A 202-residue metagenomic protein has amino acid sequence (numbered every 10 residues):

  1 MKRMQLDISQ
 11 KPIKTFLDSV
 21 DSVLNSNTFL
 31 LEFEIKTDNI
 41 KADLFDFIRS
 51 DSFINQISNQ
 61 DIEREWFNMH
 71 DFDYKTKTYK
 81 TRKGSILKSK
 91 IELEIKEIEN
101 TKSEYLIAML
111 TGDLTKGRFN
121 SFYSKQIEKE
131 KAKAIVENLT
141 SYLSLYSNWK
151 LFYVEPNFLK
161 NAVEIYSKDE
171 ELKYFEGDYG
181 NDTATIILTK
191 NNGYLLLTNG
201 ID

Functional and structural regions predicted by a protein language model:
M1-A132: N-terminal "domain-start" segment
A134-D202: Acidic, proline/glycine-rich low-complexity IDRs
